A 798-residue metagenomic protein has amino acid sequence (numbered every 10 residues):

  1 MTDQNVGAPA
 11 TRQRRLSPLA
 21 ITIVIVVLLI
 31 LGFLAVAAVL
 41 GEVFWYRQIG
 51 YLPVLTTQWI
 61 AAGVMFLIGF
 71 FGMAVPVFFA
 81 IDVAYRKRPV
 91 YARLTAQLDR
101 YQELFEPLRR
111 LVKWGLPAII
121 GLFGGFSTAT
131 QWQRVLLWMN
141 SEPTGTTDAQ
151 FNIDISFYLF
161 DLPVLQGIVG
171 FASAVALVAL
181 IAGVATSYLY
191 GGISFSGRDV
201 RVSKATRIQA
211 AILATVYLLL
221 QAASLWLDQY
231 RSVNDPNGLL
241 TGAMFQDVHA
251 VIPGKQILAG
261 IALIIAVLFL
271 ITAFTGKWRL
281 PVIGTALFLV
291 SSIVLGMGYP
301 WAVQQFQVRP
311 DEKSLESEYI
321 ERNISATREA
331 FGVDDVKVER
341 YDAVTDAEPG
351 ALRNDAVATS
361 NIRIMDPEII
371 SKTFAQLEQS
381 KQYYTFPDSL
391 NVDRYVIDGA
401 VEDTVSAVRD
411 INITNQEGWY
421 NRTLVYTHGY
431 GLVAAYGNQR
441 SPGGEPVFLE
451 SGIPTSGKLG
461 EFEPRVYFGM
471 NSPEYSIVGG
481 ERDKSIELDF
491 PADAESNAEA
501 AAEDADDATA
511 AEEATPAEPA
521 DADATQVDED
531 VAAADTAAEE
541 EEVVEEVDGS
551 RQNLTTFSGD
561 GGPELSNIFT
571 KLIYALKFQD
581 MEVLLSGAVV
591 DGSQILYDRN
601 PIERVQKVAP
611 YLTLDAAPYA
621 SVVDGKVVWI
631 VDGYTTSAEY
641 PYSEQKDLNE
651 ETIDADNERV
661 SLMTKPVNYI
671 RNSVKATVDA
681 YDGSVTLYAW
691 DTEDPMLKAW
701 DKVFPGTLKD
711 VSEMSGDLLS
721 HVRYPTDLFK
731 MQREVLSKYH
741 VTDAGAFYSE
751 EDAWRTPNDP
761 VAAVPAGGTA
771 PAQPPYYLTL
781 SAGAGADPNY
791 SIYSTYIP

Functional and structural regions predicted by a protein language model:
D3-R15, T22-P798: Soluble extracytoplasmic regions of secretory-pathway and membrane proteins
